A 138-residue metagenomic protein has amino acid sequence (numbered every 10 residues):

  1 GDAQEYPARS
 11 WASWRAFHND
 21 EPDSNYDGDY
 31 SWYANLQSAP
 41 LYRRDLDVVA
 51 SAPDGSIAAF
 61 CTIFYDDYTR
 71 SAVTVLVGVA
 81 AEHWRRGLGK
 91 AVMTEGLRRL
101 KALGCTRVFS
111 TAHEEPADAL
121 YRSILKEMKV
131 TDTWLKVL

Functional and structural regions predicted by a protein language model:
G1-W11, P22: A short beta-loop-alpha structural element at the N-terminal edge of CoA-dependent acyl/N-acetyltransferase catalytic
D20-V79: A conserved beta-strand-loop-helix scaffold within acyl/acetyltransferase catalytic domains
A58-A59, G89, V130: A structural microfeature
V79, R85-A102, S123: Conserved acetyl-CoA-binding loop-helix of GNAT-fold acetyltransferases
M93, E114-A117: Short glycine/proline-centered loop/turn elements that form peptide/ligand docking sites
L100-H113: Conserved GNAT acetyl-CoA-binding A-motif
F109-T111, K126-L138: Conserved catalytic-core motifs of GNAT/GCN5-like acyltransferases
L120-K126: Conserved active-site tyrosine of GNAT-family acetyltransferases
